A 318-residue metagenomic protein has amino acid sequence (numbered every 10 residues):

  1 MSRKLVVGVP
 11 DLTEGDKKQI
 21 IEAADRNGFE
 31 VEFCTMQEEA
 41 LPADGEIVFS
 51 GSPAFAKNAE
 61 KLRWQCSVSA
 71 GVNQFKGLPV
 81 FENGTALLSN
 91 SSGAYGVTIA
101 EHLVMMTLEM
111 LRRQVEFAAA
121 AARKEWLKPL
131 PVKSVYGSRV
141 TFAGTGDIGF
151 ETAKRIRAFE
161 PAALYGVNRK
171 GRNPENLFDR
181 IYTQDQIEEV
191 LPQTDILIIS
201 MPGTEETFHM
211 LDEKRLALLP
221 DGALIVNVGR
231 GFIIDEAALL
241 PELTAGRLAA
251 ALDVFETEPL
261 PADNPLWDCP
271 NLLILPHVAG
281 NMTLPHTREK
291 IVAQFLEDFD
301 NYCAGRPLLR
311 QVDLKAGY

Functional and structural regions predicted by a protein language model:
M1-G45: N-terminal glycine-/charge-rich "phosphate-binding" loop or analogous flexible N-terminal tail
A43-A118: Phosphate/diphosphate ligand-binding glycine-rich loop within oxidoreductases
V97, F150-E151, E213: Residues forming the Rossmann-fold NAD(P)(H) cofactor-binding site
A100-E116, F159, A293-N301, R306: Oxidoreductase and adenylate-handling cofactor-binding alpha/beta cores
A118-E151: Glycine-rich NAD(P)-binding loop of Rossmann-like domains
F159-L177: NAD(P)-binding Rossmann-fold cofactor-contacting core
G171-P265: Rossmann-like adenosine-cofactor binding region
G222-L224, V228-Y318: Rossmann-like dinucleotide-binding domain for NAD(H)/NADP(H)
